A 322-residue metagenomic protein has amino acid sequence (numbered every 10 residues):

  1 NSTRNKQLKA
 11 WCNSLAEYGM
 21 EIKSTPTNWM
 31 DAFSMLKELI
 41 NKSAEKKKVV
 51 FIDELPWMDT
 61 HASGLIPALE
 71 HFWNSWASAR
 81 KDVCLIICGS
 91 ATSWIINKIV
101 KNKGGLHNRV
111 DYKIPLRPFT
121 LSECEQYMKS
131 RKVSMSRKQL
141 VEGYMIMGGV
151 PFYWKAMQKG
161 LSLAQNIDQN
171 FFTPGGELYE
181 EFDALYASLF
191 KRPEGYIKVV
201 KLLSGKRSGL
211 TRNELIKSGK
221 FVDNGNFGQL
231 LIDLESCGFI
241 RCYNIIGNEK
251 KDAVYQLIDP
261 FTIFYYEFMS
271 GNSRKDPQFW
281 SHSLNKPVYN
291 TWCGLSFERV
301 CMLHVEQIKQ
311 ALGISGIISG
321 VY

Functional and structural regions predicted by a protein language model:
N1-S283, P287: Phosphate-binding site recognition
S281-Y322: Acidic-basic catalytic patches of nuclease active cores, encompassing PD-(D/E)XK and other metal-cofactor nuclease
